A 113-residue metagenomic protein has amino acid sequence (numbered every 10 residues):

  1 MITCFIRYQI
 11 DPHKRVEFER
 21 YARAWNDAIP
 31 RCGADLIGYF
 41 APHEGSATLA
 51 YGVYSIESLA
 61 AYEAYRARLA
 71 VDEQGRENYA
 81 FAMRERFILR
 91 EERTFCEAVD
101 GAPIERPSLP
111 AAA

Functional and structural regions predicted by a protein language model:
M1, D72, R84-A113: Intrinsic disorder/low-complexity detector
I2-Q9, G38-A70, R93-T94, P107-P110: Short, well-ordered beta-strand segments in beta-rich or mixed alpha/beta enzyme and ligand-binding folds
Q9-R20: Short, surface-exposed ligand-recognition loops at beta-strand->loop->(often short) alpha-helix junctions that present
P12-K14, S58-A60, V99: Residues that cap or initiate secondary-structure elements
K14-R15, F40-H43, A80: Intrinsically disordered, low-complexity segments enriched in polar/charged residues with Gly/Pro, especially when
V16-F18, Y62-A64, P103-E105: Short acidic, gly/pro-rich beta-turn/loop elements at beta-sheet edges and active-site/ligand-binding grooves
R20-I37, I56-F95: An amphipathic, aromatic/His-enriched active-site/gating alpha helix that lines ligand/cofactor pockets
